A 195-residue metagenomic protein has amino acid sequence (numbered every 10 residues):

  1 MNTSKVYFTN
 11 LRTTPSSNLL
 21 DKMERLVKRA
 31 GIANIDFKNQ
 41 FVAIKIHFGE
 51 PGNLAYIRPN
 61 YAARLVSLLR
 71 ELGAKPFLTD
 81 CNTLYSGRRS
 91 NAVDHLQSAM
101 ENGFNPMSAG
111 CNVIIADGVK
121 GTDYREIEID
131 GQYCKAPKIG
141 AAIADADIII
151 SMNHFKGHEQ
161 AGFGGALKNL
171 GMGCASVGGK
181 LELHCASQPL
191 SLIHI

Functional and structural regions predicted by a protein language model:
M1-L192: N-terminal and secondary-structure boundary signal
